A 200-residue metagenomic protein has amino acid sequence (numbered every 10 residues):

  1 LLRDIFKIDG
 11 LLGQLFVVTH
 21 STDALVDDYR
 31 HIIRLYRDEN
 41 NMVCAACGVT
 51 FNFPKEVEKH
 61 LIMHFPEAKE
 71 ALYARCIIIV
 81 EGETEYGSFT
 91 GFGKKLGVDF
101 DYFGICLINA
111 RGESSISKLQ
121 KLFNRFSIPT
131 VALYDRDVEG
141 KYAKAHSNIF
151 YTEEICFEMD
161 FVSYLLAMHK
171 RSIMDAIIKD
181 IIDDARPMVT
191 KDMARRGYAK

Functional and structural regions predicted by a protein language model:
L1-G10: Helical segment within the ABC ATPase nucleotide-binding domain
L2, Y29-I33, L96, H146-I149 (+1 more regions): Short secondary-structure boundary/capping segments
I5, V43-C47, H146-N148, F161: Charged, low-complexity surface segments at secondary-structure and domain boundaries
K7, D23-G140: RecA-like P-loop NTPase motor core
G10-F16, P129: Loop/turn-to-beta-strand initiation segments
L11, D101-F103, H146-S147: A short helix-to-beta-strand connector/capping loop
V18-H20: H-loop/switch region of ABC-family ATPase nucleotide-binding domains
D135, K141-A199: Activity-critical C-terminal alpha-helical subdomain
